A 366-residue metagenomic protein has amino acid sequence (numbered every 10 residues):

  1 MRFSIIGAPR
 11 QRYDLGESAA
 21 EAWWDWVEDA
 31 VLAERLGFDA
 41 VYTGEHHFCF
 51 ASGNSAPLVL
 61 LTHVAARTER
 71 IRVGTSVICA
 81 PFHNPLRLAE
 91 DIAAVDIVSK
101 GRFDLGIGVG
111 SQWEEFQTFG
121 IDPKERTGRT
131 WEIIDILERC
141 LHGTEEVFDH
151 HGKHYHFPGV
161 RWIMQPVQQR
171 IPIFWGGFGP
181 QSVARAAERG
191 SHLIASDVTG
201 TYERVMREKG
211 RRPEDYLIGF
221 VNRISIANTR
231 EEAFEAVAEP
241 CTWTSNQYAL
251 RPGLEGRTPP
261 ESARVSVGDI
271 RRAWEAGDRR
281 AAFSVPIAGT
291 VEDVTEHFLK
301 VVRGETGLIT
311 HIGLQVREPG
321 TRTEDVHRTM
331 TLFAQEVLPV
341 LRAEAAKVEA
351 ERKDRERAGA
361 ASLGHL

Functional and structural regions predicted by a protein language model:
M1-V73, I171, E351-E356, A360 (+1 more regions): N-terminal beta1-alpha1-beta2 module of alpha/beta enzyme domains
R2-E21, P81-D149, G190-I194, Q315 (+1 more regions): Flexible, glycine-rich active-site loops centered on histidine and acidic residues that chelate a metal or position
F3-G7, V41-T43, V73-T75, F103-I107 (+4 more regions): Hydrophobic faces of well-ordered beta-strands that scaffold small-molecule active sites in alpha/beta enzyme cores
I5-G7, E125-W162, G200-H311, L338 (+1 more regions): An alpha-helical appendage that flanks or caps ligand/catalytic pockets
P9-W23, I78-L86, V167-G177, A227 (+1 more regions): Active-site mouth loops of central-metabolism enzymes
A20-L32, D91, G177-A184, D293-V302: Short, acidic/polar
A33, G37, E45, V64 (+9 more regions): Conserved, mostly hydrophobic/aromatic
E34-R35, L61-E69, I92, D96-F103 (+3 more regions): Acidic (Asp/Glu)-rich catalytic clusters
